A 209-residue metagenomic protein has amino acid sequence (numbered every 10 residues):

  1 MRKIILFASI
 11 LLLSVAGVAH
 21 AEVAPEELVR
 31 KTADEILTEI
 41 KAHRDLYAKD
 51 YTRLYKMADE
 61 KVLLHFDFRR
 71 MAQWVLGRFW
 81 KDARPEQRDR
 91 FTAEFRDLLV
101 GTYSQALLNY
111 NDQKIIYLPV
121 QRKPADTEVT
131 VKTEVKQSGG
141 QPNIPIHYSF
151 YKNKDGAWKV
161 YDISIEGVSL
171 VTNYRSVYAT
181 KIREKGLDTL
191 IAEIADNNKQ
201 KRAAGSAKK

Functional and structural regions predicted by a protein language model:
M1-F7: Bacterial N-terminal signal peptides that target proteins for export
F7-V15: Bacterial N-terminal signal peptides
V15-A21: Sec/Tat signal peptide C-region and signal peptidase I cleavage site
V23-Y103: Early exported N-terminus immediately downstream of N-terminal targeting peptides
T38, A42-K49, R53, D82-E86 (+6 more regions): Surface-exposed, polar/charged faces of alpha-helical domains in mature secreted/periplasmic/lumenal proteins
G101-I144, N197-K209: Surface-exposed, charged secondary-structure patches
N143-T172: Short beta-strand edge/turn micro-motifs at domain boundaries
D162-K209: Low-complexity, intrinsically disordered terminal/linker segments enriched in charged and Gly/Pro repeats
